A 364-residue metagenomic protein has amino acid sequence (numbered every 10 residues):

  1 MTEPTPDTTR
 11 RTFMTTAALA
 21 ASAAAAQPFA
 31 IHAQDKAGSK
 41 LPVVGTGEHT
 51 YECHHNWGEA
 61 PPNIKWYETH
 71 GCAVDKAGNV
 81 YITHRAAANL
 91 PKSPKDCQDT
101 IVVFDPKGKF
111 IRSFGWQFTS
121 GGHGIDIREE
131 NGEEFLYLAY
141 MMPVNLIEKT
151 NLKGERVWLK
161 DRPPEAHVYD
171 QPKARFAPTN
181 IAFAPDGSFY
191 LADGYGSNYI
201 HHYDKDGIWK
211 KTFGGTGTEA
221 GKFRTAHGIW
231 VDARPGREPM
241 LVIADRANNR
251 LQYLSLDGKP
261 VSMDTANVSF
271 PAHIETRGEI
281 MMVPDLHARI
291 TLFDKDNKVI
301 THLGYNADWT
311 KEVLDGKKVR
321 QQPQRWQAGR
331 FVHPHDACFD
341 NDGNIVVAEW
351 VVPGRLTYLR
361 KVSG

Functional and structural regions predicted by a protein language model:
T2-A21: N-terminal secretory signal peptides and thylakoid transit peptides that target proteins across membranes
Q34-H54: Blade/loop signatures of beta-propeller domains
H55-L90: Beta-strand-rich domains and repeat architectures in extracellular enzymes and scaffolds, especially beta-propellers
G58-P62, F114-F118, W158-P172, K210-G221 (+1 more regions): Surface-exposed loop and turn segments in beta-propeller and other repeat-based domains that flank or scaffold
N63-K76, F118-N131, E165-S188, T218-M240 (+4 more regions): Beta-rich, blade/repeat-based domains predominating in secreted/periplasmic proteins but also intracellular
V80-Y81, F135-Y137, F189-Y190, M240-V242 (+2 more regions): Conserved beta-propeller blade signature
D99-V102, L146-E148, Y199-H201, R250-Q252 (+2 more regions): A short loop-to-beta-strand structural motif that recurs across blades of beta-propeller domains
H333-G364: Blade-level signature of beta-propeller repeat domains, shared across WD40, Kelch, NHL, RCC1 and BNR/Asp-box propellers
